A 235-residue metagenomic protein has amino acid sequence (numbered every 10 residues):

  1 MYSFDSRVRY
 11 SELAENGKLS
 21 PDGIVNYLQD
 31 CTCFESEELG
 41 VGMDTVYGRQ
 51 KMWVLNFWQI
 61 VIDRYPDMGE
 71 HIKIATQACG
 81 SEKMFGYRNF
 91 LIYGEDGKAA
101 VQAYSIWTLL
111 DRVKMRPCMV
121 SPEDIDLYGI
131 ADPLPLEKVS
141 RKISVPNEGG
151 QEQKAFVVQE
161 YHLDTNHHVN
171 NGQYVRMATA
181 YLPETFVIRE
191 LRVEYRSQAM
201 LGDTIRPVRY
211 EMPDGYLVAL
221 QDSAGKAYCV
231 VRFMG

Functional and structural regions predicted by a protein language model:
M1-L55, Q102-Y104, D111-F186: Hot-dog-fold acyl-thioester-processing enzymes
Y2-F4, F57-I62, D67-I143, A199-L201 (+1 more regions): HotDog/MaoC-like acyl-thioester-processing domains
Q50-Y65, V187-R189, V193-Q198: Small beta-barrel nucleic-acid-binding modules, principally OB-folds
G150-R232: Acidic/His-leaning functional-site neighborhoods
